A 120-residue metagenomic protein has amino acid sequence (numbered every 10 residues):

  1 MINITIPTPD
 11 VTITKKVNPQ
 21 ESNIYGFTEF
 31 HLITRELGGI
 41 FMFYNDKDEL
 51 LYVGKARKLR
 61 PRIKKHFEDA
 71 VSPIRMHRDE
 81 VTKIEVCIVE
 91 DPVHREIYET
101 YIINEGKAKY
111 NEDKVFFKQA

Functional and structural regions predicted by a protein language model:
M1-R57, E96-I97: GIY-YIG nuclease catalytic motif and its immediate N-terminal context
E36-G38, R60-E68, T82-A120: Structure-specific nucleic-acid interaction/processing domains
D69-M76: Cytochrome P450 catalytic domain signature, combining two hallmark sequence patches
